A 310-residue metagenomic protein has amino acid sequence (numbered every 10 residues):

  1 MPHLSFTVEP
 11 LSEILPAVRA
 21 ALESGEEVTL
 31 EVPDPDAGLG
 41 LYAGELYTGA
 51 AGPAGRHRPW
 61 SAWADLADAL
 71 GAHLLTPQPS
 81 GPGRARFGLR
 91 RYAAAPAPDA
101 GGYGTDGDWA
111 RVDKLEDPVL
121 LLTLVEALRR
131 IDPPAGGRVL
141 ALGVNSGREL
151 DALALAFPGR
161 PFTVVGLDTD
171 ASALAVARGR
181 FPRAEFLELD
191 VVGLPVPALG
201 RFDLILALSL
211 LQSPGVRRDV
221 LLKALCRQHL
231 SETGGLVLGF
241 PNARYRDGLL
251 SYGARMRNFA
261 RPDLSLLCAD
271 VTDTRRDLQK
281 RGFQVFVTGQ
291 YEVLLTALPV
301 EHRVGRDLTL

Functional and structural regions predicted by a protein language model:
P2-A97: N-terminal accessory interaction module
Q78-P133: Class I SAM-dependent methyltransferase Rossmann-like catalytic core, especially the SAM/SAH-binding loop
S146-R160: Conserved SAM-binding loop of SAM-dependent methyltransferases across substrates and taxa, primarily the Class I
D170: Conserved SAM/SAH-binding beta-strand->alpha-helix loop
V196-I205: A short acidic, Gly/Pro-enriched loop at the edge of an enzyme's catalytic core that lines a small-molecule cofactor
S213-L225: A short, conserved alpha-helix within the catalytic core of class I
T233-N242: Conserved beta-strand signature within the Rossmann-like core of class I S-adenosyl-L-methionine
L249-D273: Conserved Class I S-adenosyl-L-methionine
